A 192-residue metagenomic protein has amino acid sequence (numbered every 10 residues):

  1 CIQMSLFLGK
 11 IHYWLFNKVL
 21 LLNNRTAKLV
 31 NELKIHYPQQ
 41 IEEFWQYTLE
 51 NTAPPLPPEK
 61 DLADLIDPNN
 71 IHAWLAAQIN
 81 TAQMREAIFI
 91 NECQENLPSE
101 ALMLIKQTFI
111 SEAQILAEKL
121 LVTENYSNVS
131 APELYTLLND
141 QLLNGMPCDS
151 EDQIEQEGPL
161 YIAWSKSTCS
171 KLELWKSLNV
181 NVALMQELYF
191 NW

Functional and structural regions predicted by a protein language model:
C1-S150, E155-E157: N-terminal accessory segment detector
L160-W192: Short, hydrophobic/π-rich interface segment
